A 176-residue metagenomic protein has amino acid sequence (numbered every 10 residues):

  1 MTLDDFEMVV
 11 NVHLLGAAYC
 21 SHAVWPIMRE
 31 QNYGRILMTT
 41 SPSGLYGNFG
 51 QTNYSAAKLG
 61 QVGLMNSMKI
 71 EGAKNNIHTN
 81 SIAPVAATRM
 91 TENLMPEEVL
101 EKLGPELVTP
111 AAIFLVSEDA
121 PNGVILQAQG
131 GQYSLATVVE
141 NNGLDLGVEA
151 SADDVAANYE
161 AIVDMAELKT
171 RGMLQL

Functional and structural regions predicted by a protein language model:
M1, G47-S55, S67, M95: Active-site loop-to-helix junction immediately N-terminal to the catalytic Tyr of the SDR YXXXK motif in Rossmann-fold
T2-A18, Y33, L37, Q61: Catalytic Tyr-X3-Lys loop
V10-A17, S21, F49, A57 (+1 more regions): Short alpha-helix in the Rossmann-fold core of NAD(P)-dependent oxidoreductases
S21-H22, N66: A short, exposed helix-loop element centered on a Lys and neighboring polar residues
A23-N32, E118: A short helix-coil junction within the Rossmann-fold of NAD(P)-dependent oxidoreductases
S41: Residue(s) in the substrate-gating loop at a strand-loop-helix junction that position the organic substrate next
Y46, V62, S67-I77, E118-A120: Active-site-adjacent segment of SDR/Rossmann-fold oxidoreductases
S81, V99-L176: C-terminal helical subdomain
